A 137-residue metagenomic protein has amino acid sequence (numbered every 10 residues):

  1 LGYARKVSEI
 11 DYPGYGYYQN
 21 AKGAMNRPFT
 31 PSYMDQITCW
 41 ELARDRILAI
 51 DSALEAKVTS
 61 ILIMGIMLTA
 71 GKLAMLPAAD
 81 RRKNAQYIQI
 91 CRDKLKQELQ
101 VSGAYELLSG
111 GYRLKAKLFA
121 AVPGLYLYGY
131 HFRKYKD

Functional and structural regions predicted by a protein language model:
K6-C39, L76, R82: Nucleotide-sugar-dependent glycosyltransferase catalytic core
P31, L48-T59, L108-A116: Noncatalytic linker/hinge segments flanking ATPase motor cores
T38-K57, Q97-Y105: C-terminal, non-catalytic tails of nucleotide-sugar-dependent glycosyltransferases
I47-I50, K72-A78: Secondary-structure edge/capping motif, primarily at the C-terminal ends of alpha-helices and the immediately following
E55-I61, N84-Q89: Short, charged, amphipathic alpha-helical segments
T59-L73: Amphipathic alpha-helical repeat scaffolds of TPR domains
L76-D137: Membrane-interface aromatic/basic loop that binds lipid-linked glycans or pyrophosphate carriers, typified by
